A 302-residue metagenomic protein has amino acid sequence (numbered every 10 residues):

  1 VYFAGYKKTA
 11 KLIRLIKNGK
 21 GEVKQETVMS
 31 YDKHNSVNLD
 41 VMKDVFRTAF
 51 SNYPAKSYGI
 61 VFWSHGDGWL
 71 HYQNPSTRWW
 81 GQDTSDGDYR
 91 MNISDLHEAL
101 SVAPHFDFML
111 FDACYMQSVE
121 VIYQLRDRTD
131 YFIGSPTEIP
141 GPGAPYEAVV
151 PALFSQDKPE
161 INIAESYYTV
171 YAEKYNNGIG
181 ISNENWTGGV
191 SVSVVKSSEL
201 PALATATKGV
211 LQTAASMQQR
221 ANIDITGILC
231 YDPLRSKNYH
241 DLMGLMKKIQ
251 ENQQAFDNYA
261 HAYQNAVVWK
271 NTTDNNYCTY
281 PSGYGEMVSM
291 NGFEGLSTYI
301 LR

Functional and structural regions predicted by a protein language model:
V1: Surface-exposed, glycine/proline- and aromatic-rich loop segments on solvent-exposed faces across compartments
A4-P104, A113-Y115, V119-E120, P136-T137: Catalytic-core segments of thiol-dependent peptidases
N74-R302: Terminal, contiguous helix-loop blocks that mediate binding/assembly
